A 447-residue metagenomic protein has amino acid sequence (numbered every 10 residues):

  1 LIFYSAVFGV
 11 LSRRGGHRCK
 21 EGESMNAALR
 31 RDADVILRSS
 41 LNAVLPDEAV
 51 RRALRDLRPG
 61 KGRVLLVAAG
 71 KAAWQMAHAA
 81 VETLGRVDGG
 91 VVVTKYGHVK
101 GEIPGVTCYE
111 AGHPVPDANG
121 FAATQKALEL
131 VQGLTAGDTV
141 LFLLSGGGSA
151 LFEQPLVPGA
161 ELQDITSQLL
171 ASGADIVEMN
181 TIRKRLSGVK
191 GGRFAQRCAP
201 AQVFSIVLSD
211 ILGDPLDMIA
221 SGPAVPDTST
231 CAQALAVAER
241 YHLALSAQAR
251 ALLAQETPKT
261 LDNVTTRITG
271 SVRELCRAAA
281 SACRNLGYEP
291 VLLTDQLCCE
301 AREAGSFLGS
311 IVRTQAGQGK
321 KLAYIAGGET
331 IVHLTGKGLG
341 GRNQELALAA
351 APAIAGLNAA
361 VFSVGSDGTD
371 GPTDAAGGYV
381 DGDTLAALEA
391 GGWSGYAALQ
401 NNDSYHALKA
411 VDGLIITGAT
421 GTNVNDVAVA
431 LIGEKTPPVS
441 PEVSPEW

Functional and structural regions predicted by a protein language model:
I2-V7, L11-S24: Short, Lys/Arg-enriched N-terminal segments with co-localized hydrophobic residues within the first ~10-30 amino acids
M25-L65, W74-L84, P114-A136, T269-E274 (+2 more regions): N-terminal glycine-/serine-/threonine-rich phosphate-binding loop
V67-A69, V91-T94, L141-G146, S205-I211 (+3 more regions): Short beta-strand segments
A79-G89, I103-C108, L128, Q132 (+5 more regions): A glycine- and small-aliphatic-rich helix-loop capping segment at beta-alpha/alpha-beta transitions that lines
T94-G137, E178, I182-R183: Glycine-rich oxoanion-binding loops at beta->alpha junctions
P158-A244: Internal gly/pro-rich beta-alpha loop/helix module that stabilizes soluble enzyme cofactors or their anionic handles
A201-F204, P226-F307, I311: Accessory alpha-helical/coil subdomains and C-terminal extensions that flank or cap enzyme catalytic cores
L348-K435, W447: Internal helix-turn-beta structural module
